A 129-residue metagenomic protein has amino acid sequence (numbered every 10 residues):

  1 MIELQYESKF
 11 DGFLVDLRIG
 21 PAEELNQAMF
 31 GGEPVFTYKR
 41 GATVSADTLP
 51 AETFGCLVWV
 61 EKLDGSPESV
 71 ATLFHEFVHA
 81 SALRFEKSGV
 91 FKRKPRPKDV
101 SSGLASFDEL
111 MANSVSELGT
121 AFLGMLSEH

Functional and structural regions predicted by a protein language model:
I2-D11, D16-R18, L25, P34: Zn2+-dependent metallopeptidase catalytic core
G20-E68, A80-R84, S88-G89, R93: Active-site scaffold of zinc-dependent metalloenzymes
V58, S66-A71, A82-L123: Post-HEXXH active-site segment of zinc metalloproteases
H75, H79: Histidine-centered divalent metal-coordination motifs
G124-H129: Charge-dense, low-complexity polyampholytic segments
